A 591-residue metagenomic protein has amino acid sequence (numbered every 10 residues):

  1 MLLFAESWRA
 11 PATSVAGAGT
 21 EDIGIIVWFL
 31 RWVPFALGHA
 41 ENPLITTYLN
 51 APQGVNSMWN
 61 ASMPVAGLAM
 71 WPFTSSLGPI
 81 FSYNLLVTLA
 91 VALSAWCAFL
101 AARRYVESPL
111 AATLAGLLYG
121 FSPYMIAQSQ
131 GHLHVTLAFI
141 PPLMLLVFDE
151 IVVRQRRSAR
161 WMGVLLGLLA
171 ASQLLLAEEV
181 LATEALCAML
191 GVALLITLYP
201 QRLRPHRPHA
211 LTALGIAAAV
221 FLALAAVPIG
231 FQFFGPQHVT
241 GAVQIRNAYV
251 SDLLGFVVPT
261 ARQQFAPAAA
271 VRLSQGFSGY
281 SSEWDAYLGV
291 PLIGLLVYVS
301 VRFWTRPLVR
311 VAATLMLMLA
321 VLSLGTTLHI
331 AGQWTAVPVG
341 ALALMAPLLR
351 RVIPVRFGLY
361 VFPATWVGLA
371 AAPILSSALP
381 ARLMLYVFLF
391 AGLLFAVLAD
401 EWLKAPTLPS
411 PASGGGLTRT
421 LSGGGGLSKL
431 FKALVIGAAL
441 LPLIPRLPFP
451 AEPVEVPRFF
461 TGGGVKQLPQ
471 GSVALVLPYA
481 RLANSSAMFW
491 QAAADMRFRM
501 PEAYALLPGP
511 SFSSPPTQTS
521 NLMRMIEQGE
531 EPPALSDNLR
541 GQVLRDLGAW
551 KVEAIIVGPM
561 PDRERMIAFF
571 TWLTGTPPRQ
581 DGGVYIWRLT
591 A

Functional and structural regions predicted by a protein language model:
M1-S94, P123-A138, P142, L254-L273 (+2 more regions): Membrane-interface coil-to-helix junctions
P64-L68, A248-S300, L308-A312, T326 (+1 more regions): Alpha-helical transmembrane segments at the extracellular/periplasmic loop-to-helix junctions of multi-pass membrane
L86-Y105, P109-L198, A213-I229, V435-I444: Membrane-embedded helix bundles of polyisoprenyl
L168-L169, R204-G230, V243-A248, D252 (+1 more regions): Hydrophobic alpha-helical membrane-interfacial segments at the cytosolic entry of transmembrane helices
P200-T212, L296-L359, S422-G426: Membrane-interface helix-loop-helix junctions at transmembrane boundaries of multi-pass membrane enzymes, predominantly
G215-L222, L393, A399-I444: Signature aromatic-anchored transmembrane alpha helix within multi-pass, membrane-resident enzymes that catalyze glycan
Y287-V290, P347, G358-V361, T365-W402: Hydrophobic/aromatic-rich transmembrane helices and adjacent perimembrane loops
V301, G437-A591: Extracytoplasmic
